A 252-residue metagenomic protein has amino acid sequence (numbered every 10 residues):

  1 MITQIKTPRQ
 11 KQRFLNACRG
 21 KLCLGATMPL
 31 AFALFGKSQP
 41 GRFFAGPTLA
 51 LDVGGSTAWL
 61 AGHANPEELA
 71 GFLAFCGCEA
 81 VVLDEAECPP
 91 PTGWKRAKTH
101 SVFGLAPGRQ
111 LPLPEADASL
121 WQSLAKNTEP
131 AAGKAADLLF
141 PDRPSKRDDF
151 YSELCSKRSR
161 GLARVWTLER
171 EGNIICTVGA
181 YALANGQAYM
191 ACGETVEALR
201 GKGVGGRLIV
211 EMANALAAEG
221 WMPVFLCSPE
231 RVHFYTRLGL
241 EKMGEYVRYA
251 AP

Functional and structural regions predicted by a protein language model:
M1-G93: N-terminal charged segments
M1-T27, T99-F103, P107-D149: Short amphipathic alpha-helix that is part of the acyltransferase structural core
G54-W59, A182-M190, R200: A conserved beta-turn-beta hairpin within the catalytic core of GNAT-like acetyltransferases that forms part
N65-F72, A191, T195-E197, G201-A218 (+1 more regions): Conserved acetyl-CoA-binding loop-helix of GNAT-fold acetyltransferases
C76-A86, L216-S228: Conserved GNAT acetyl-CoA-binding A-motif
E87-A97, G206, P229-Y246: Conserved active-site alpha-helix within GNAT-family acetyltransferase domains
R96-G108, E241-P252: Conserved catalytic-core motifs of GNAT/GCN5-like acyltransferases
K146-E194: A conserved beta-strand-loop-helix scaffold within acyl/acetyltransferase catalytic domains
